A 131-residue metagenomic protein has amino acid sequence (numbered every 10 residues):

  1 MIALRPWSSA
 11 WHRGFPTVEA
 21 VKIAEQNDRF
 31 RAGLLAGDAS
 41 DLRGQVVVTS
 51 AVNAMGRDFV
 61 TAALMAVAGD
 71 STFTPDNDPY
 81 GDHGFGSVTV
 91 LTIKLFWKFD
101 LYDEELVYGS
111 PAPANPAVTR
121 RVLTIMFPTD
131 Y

Functional and structural regions predicted by a protein language model:
K22-T89: Compact soluble domain cores
G84-Y131: Short, compact, well-ordered microdomains
